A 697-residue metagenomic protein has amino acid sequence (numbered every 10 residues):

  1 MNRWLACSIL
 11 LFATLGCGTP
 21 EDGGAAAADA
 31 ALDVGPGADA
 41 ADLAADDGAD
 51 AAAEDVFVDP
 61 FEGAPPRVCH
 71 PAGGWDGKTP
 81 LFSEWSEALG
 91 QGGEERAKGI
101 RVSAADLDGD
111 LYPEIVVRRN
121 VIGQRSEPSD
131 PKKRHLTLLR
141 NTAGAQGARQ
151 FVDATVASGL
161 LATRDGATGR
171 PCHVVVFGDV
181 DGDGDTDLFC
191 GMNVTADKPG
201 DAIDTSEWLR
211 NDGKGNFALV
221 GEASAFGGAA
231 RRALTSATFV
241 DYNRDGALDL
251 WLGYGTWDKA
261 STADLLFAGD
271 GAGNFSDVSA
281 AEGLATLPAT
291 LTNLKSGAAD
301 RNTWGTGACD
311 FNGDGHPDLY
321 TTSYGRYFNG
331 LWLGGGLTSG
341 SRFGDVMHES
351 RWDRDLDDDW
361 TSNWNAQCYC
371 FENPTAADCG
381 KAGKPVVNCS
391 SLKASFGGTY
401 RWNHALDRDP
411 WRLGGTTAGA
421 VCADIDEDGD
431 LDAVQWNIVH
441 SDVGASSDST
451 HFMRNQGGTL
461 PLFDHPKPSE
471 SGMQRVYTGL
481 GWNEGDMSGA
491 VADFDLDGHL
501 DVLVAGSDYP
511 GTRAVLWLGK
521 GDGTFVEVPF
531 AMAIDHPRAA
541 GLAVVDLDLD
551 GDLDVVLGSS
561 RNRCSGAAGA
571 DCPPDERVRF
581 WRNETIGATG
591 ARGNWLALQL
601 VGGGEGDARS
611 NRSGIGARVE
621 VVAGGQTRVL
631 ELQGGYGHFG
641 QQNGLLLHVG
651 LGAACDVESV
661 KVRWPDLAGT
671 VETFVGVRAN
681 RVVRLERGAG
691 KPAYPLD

Functional and structural regions predicted by a protein language model:
T14-A64: Ser/Thr-rich, Pro/Gly/Ala-heavy low-complexity intrinsically disordered linkers and tails of secreted extracellular
F57-A97, L139-R170, L209-R232, F267-R301 (+7 more regions): Blade-edge motifs of beta-propeller repeat domains
A88-Q124: Beta-strand-rich domains and repeat architectures in extracellular enzymes and scaffolds, especially beta-propellers
L89-G93, T524, F530-A543, L547-D697: Gly/Ser/Thr/Pro-enriched helix-cap/hinge segments flanking short amphipathic alpha-helices
K98-G109, R140, P171-G182, R210 (+10 more regions): Beta-propeller blade termini
G109-R119, G182-M192, R244-G253, G313-T322 (+3 more regions): Acidic/hydrophobic-patterned starts of short beta strands in beta-sheet-rich repeat architectures
N120-R125, V194-K198, T256-K259, R326-F328 (+3 more regions): Short glycine/acidic-enriched loop and turn motifs that connect beta-strands
H135-L139, T205-L209, A263-F267, G330-L331 (+3 more regions): A short loop-to-beta-strand structural motif that recurs across blades of beta-propeller domains
